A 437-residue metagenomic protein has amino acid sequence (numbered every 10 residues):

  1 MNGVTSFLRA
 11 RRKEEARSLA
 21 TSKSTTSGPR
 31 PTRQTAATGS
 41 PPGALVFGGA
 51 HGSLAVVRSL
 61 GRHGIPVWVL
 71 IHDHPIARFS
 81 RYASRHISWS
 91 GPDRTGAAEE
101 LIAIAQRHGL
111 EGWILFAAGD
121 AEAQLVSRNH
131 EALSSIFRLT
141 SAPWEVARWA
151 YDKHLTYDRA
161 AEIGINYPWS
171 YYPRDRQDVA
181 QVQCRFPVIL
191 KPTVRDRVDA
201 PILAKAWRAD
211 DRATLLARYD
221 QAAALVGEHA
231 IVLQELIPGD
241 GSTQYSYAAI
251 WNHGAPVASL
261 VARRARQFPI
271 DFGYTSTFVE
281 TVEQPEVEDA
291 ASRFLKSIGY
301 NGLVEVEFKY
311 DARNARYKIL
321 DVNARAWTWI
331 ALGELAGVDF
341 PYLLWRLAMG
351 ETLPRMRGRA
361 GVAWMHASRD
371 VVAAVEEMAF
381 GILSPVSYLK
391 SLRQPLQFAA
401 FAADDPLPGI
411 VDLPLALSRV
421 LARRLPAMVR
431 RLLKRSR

Functional and structural regions predicted by a protein language model:
G3-A20: Intrinsically disordered, low-complexity segments enriched in serine/proline and basic residues
S18, K23, T32-Q34, R346-R437: Peripheral (often C-terminal) accessory segments that flank ATP-dependent C-N-forming ligase machineries
V69-A83, G91: Short, glycine/polar-rich helix-capping loops at beta-to-alpha or helix-loop-helix junctions that flank or form
I87-S88, H108-Y151, N166-W169: A short, GP-enriched loop/loop-strand-helix hinge that lies immediately N-terminal to, or at the N-terminal rim
W149-V232, H253-A255, P285, D289 (+1 more regions): Active-site nucleotide/adenylate-binding loops and adjacent lid/helix of ATP-dependent enzymes
D210-I270, T281-S292, K309-Y310, R316-K318: Phosphate-binding site of ATP-dependent enzymes
A265-P269, G273-S276, N323-V338: Glycine-rich phosphate/pyrophosphate-binding beta-alpha loops
K296-A331: Conserved metal-phosphate-binding beta-hairpin within the catalytic cores of diverse ATP-dependent phosphoryl-transfer
